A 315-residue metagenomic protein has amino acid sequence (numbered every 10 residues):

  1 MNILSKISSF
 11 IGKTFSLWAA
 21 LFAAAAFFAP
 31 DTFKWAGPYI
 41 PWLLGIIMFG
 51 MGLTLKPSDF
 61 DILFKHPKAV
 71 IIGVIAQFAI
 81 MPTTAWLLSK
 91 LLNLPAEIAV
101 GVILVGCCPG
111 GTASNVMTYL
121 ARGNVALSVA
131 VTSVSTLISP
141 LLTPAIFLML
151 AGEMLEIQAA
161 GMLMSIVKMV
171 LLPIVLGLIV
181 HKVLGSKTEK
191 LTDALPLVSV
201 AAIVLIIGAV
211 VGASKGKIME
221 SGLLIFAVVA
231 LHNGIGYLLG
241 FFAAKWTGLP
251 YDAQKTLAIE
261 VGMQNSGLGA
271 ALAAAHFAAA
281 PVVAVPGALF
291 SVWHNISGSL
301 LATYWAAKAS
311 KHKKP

Functional and structural regions predicted by a protein language model:
M1-P315: Alpha-helical transmembrane segments of multi-pass small-molecule/ion transporters
